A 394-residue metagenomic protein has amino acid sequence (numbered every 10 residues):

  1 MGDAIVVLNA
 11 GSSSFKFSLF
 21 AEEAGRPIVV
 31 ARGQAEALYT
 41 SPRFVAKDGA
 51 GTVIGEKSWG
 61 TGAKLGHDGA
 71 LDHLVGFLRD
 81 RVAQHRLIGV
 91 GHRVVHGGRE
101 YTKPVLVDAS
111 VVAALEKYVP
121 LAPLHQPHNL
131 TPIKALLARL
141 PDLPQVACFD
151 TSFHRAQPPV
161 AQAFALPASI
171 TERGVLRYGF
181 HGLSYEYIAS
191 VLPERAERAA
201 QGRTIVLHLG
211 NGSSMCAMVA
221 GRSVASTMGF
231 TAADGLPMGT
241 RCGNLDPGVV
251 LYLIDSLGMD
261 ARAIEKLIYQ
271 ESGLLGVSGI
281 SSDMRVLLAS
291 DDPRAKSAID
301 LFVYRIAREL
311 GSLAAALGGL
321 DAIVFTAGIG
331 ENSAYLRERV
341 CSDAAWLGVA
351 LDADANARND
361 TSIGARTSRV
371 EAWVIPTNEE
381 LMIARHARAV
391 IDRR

Functional and structural regions predicted by a protein language model:
I5-V7, S14-A63, G229: Short glycine-rich, Thr/Ser-proximal phosphate-binding strand/loop in the N-terminal lobe of ATP-dependent enzymes
A10-G11, R93-H96, L209, L320 (+1 more regions): Glycine-rich beta-strand-to-loop/alpha-helix junction loops that act as flexible
L74-H125, P144-V146, F153-A163: Short beta-strand-loop/turn "lid" adjacent to the catalytic site in phosphate-handling enzymes
G76-I88, L192-R198, L310-D321: Phosphate/pyrophosphate-binding loops at sites that engage ATP/ADP/AMP, CoA/4′-phosphopantetheine, polyphosphate
F153-I254: Glycine-rich phosphate-binding loop of actin/hexokinase-like ATP-binding domains
M218-V219, V224-D260, K266, G328-R358: Catalytic phosphate/nucleotide-handling subdomain of diverse soluble enzymes
K266, G273-V277, M284-A316: Adenine-nucleotide phosphate-binding core of ATP-dependent small-molecule kinases
K296, D300-L320, G330-R394: Internal helix-turn-beta structural module
